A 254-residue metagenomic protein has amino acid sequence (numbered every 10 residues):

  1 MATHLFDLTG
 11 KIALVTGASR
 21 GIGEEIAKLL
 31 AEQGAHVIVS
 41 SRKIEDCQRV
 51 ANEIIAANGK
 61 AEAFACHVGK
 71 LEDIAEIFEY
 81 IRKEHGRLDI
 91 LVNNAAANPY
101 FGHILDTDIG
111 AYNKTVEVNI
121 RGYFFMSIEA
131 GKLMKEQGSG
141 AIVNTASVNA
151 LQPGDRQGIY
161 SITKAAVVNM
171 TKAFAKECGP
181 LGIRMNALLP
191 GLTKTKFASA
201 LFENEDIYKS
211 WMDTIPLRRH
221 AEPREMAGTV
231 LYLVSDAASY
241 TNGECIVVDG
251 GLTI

Functional and structural regions predicted by a protein language model:
I12, S19-R20: Conserved glycine-rich cofactor-binding loop
I44, A65-I77, I109: The beta1-alpha1 cofactor-binding region of Rossmann-like NAD(H)/NADP(H)-dependent oxidoreductases
G102-I104, D108-N113, W211: Substrate-binding pocket helix/loop in short-chain dehydrogenase/reductase
F124, R219-V248, T253: C-terminal substrate-recognition "lid" of short-chain dehydrogenase/reductases
S127, T163, T171: Active-site helix of classical SDR
S147: Residue(s) in the substrate-gating loop at a strand-loop-helix junction that position the organic substrate next
G179, R184, T241-G243: Short, small/polar-rich loop/turn modules that mediate ligand/substrate recognition or access, typified
